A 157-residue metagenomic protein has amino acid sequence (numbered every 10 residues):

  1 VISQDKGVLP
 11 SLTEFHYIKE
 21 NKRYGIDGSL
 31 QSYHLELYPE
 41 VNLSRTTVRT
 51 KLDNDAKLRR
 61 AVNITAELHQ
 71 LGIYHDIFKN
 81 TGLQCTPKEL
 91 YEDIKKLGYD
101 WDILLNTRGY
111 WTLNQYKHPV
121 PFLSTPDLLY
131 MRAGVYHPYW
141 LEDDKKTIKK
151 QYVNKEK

Functional and structural regions predicted by a protein language model:
V1-Y38, N42: Conserved P-loop NTPase
Q31-K157: Terminal-proximal interaction/regulatory segments of ATP-powered molecular machines
